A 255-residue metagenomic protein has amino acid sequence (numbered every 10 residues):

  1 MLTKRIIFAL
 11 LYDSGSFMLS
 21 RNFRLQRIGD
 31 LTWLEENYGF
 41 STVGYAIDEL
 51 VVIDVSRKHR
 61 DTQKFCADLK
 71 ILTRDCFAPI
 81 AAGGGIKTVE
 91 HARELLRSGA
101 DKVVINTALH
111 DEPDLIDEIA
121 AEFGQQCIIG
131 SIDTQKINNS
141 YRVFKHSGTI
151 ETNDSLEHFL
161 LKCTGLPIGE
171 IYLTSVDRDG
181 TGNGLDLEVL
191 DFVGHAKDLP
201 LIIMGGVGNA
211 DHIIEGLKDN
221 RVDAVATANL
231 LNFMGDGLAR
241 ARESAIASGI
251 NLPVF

Functional and structural regions predicted by a protein language model:
M1-F77, V89-E90, E94-R97, I128-G130 (+4 more regions): Conserved N-terminal beta1-alpha1 strand-loop-helix module at the mouth
I47-D48, D101, G169, V222-D223 (+1 more regions): Short acidic/polar active-site loop segments enriched in Thr and Asp
D61, G83-G85, I105-A108, T174 (+3 more regions): Glycine- and other small-residue-rich loops at beta-strand/loop junctions that grip anionic moieties
K70, R93, D117, A121 (+3 more regions): Alpha-helical segments flanking ligand/cofactor-binding loops in enzyme cores
D75-V103, E188-V225: Catalytic cores of alpha/beta
V104-E118, R142-S155: Active-site glycine- and acidic-residue-rich loops that bind and position anionic ligands or nucleotide-like cofactors
D114-F123, I214-F255: C-terminal helical cap(s) of enzyme catalytic domains, especially alpha/beta-barrels
S140-I150, T181-N183, F192, I202-T227 (+1 more regions): Active-site-adjacent loop and "lid" segments of alpha/beta metabolic enzymes
